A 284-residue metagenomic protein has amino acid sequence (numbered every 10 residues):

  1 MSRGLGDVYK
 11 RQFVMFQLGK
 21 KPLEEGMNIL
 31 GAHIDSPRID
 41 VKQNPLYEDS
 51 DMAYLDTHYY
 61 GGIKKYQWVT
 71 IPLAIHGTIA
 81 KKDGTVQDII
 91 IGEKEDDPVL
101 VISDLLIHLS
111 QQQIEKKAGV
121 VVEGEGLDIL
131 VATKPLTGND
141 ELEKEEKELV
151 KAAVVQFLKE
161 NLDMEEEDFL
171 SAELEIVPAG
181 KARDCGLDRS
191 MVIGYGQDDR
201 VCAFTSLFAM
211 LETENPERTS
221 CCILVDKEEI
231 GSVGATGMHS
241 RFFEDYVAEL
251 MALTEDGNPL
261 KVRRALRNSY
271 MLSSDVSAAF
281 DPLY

Functional and structural regions predicted by a protein language model:
M1-L5, Y9: Single conserved hydrophobic/aromatic residue that forms the stacking wall/gate of nucleotide- or nucleobase-binding
K10-M15, K20-E24, E93-G194, E212: Soluble metallo-hydrolase cores and metallopeptidase-like ectodomains found primarily in the secretory/periplasmic
P22-Q113, A118, I129: A generic, well-ordered mixed alpha/beta core segment in the N-terminal half of proteins
M27-G31, C222, S269-S273: Short glycine-aspartate micro-motif
A32, L55-Y60, I193-V233, D245-Y246: Alpha-helical metal-binding/catalytic segments enriched in His/Glu/Asp
I34-S36, G61-I63, K81-D83, G180-A182 (+3 more regions): Acidic, glycine-rich active-site loops and adjacent beta-strand->loop/helix elements that engage anionic groups
Q113-V155, G231-Y284: Metal-dependent peptidase/peptidase-like ectodomains
D163-E173, P216-C222, E255-N268: Flexible, glycine/charged-enriched surface loops at secondary-structure junctions
